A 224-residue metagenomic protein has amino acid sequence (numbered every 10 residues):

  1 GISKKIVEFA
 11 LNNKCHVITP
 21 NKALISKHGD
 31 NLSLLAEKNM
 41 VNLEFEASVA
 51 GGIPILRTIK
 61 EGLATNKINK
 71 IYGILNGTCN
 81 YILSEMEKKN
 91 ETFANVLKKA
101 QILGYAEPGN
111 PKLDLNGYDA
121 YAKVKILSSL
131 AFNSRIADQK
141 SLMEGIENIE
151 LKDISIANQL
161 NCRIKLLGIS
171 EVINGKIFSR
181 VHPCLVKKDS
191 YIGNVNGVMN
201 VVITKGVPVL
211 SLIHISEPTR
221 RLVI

Functional and structural regions predicted by a protein language model:
G1-T19: Rossmann-fold NAD(P) dinucleotide-binding segment
I2-K5, K22-E46: Rossmann-fold NAD(P)-binding glycine/threonine-rich loop
V17, N42-L43, E107, I164: Hydrophobic beta-strand scaffold residues
V17-P20, L43-A47, K70-G73, T204: General beta-strand structural signal in soluble alpha/beta enzymes
E61-A122: Conserved anion/nucleotide-ligand pocket segment
V96-N194, M199-V201: Substrate-binding/catalytic subdomain of NAD(P)-dependent oxidoreductase enzymes
I213-I224: Single conserved hydrophobic/aromatic residue that forms the stacking wall/gate of nucleotide- or nucleobase-binding
